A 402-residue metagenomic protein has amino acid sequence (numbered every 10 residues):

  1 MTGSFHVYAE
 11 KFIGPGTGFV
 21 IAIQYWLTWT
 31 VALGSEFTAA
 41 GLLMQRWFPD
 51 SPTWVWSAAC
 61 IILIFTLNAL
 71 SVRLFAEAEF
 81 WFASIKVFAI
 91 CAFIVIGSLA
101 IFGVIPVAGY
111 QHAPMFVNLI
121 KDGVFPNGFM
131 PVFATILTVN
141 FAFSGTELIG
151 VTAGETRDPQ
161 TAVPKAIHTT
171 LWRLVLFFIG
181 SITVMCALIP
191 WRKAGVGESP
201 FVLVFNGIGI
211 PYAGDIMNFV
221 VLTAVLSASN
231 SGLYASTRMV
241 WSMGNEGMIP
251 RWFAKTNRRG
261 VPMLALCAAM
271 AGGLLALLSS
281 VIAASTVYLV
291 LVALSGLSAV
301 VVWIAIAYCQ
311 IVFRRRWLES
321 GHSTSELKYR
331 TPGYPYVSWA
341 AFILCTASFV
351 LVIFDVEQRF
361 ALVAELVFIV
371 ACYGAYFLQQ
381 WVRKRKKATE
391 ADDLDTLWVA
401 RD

Functional and structural regions predicted by a protein language model:
M1-A69, L74, I94, L222-S242 (+1 more regions): Hydrophobic transmembrane alpha-helices that form the core helical bundles of multi-pass secondary transporters
M1-I21, A39-M44, K193-V204, F253 (+2 more regions): Flexible loop linkers connecting adjacent transmembrane helices in multi-pass alpha-helical membrane transporters
F5-A9, G14, R46, D50 (+4 more regions): TM-loop-TM module centered on a large, flexible mid-protein loop between adjacent transmembrane helices in multi-pass
G41, W54-Q111, S144, I167-L171 (+3 more regions): Membrane-interface loop-to-helix entry segments
W81-F82, W252-G260, W303-E357, V382 (+2 more regions): C-terminal membrane-solvent junction of multi-pass transporters and transport-like membrane proteins
F82-I85, G150-C186, M239, M243 (+1 more regions): Junctions where cytoplasmic loops transition into the N-terminal start of transmembrane alpha-helices in multi-pass
I85-I120, T183-L188, W303-G321, Q380-R383: Hydrophobic alpha-helical segments and their helix-loop junctions in multi-pass secondary transporters
V139-A162, R316-S320: Juxtamembrane interface elements at the cytosolic ends of transmembrane helices in multi-pass membrane proteins
